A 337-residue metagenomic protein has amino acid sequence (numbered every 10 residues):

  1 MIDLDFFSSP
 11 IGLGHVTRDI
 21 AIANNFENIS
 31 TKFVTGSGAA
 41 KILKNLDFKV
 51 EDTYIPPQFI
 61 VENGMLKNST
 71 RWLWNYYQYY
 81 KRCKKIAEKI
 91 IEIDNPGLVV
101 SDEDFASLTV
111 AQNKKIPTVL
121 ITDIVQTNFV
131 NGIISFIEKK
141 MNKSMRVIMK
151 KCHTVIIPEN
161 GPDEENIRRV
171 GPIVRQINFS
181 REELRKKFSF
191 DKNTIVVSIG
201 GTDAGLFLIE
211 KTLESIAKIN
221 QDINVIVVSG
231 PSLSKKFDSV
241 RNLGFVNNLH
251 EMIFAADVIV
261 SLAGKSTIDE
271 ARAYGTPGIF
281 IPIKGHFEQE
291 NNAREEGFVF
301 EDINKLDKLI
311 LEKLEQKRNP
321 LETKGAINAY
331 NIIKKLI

Functional and structural regions predicted by a protein language model:
F7-I20, D203-F207: A short, glycine/small-residue-rich beta-strand->loop->alpha-helix junction that serves as a flexible
P10, K32-Y80: Conserved nucleotide-sugar phosphate-binding/catalytic loop shared by glycosyltransferases and other
A23, R181-A255: Donor-nucleotide binding loops and adjacent catalytic segments primarily of GT-B fold Leloir glycosyltransferases
L66-L98, F105-A106: Conserved nucleotide-sugar donor-binding subdomain of glycosyltransferases
V100-D102, L120, N248-N291: A donor-sugar binding/catalytic signature common to diverse glycosyltransferases and related nucleotide-sugar
V130, S135-D203: A nucleotide-sugar donor-handling region in carbohydrate enzymes
F136, A273-K313: Nucleotide-sugar donor-binding patch of glycosyltransferase catalytic domains
K308-E312, E322-I337: C-terminal alpha-helical cap of glycosyltransferases
